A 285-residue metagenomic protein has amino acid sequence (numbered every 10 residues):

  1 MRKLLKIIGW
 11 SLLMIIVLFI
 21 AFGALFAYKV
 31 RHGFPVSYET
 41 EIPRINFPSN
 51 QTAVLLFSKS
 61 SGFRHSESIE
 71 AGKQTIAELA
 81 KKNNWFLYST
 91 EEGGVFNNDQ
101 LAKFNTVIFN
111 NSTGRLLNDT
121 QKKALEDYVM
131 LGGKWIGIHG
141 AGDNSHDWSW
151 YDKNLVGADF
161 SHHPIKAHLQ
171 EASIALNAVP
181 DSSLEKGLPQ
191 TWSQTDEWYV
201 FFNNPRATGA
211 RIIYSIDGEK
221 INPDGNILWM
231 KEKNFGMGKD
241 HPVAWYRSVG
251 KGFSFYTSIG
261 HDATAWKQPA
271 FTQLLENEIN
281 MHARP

Functional and structural regions predicted by a protein language model:
M1-F19: N-terminal Sec-pathway targeting helices
I7-W10, F22-S49, K82, I221-N222 (+2 more regions): Extracellular ligand-binding/catalytic regions of CAZymes and related secreted enzymes and adhesion modules
N50-F63: Short beta-strand segments enriched in small/hydrophobic residues
T52, M130-K134, G252: A short helix->loop->beta-strand "cap" motif at the edges of active sites that frequently abuts
S66-S145: Helical hinge/lid and interdomain linker segments adjacent to catalytic or ligand-binding clefts that mediate domain
R115-Q190: A glycine-rich, often tryptophan-bearing local segment used as a flexible ligand/cofactor-contacting loop or short
L169-G250: Catalytic beta-strand/loop cores that center a nucleophilic Ser/Cys/Thr and support acyl-enzyme chemistry
